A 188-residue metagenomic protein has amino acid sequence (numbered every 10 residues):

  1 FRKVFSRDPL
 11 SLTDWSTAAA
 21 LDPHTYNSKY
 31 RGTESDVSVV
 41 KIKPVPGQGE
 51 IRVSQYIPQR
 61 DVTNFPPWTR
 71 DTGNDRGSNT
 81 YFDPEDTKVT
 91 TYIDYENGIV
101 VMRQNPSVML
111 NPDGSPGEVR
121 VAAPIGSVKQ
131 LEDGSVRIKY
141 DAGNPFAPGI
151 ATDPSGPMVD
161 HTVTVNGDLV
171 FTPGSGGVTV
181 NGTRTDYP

Functional and structural regions predicted by a protein language model:
F1-P188: Long, composition-driven intrinsically disordered regions
